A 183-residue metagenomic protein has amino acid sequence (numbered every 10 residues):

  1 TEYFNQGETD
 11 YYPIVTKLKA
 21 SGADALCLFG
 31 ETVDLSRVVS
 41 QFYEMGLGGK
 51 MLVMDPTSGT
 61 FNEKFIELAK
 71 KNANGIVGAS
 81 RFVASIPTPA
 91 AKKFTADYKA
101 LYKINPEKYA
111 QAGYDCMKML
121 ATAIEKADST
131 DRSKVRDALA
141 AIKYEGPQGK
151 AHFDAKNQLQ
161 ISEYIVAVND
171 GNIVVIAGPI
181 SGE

Functional and structural regions predicted by a protein language model:
T1-M45, A84-K93, A151-H152: Extracellular/periplasmic Venus flytrap/periplasmic-binding protein
N5, Y12, I66, V77 (+6 more regions): Generic, ordered loop/turn and secondary-structure boundary motif
D10-P13, K17, R37, Q41 (+7 more regions): Extracytoplasmic/secreted proteins, especially bacterial periplasmic and envelope-associated proteins
K17-S21, F29, Q41-G48, E67-L68 (+4 more regions): Structured segments of extracytoplasmic/periplasmic soluble domains in secreted or envelope-associated proteins
D24, A73-N74, Q160-E163: Active-site lining segments that contact anionic ligands and/or coordinate catalytic metals
F42-Y114, A167-N169, I173-G182: Extracellular/periplasmic periplasmic-binding protein-like sensory domains
A100-A110, A121-I173: Segments of small-molecule ligand-sensing domains
